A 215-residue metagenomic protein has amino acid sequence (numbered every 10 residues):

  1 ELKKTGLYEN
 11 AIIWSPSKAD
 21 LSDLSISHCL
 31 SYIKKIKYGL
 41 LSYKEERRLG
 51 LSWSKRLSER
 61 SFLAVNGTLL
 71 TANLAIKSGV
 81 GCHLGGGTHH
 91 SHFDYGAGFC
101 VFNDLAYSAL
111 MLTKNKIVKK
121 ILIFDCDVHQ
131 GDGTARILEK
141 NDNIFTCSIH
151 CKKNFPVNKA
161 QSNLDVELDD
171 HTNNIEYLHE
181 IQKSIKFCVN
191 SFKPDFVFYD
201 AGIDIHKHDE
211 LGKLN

Functional and structural regions predicted by a protein language model:
E1-L21: N-terminal low-complexity, Ser/Thr- and acidic-residue-enriched intrinsically disordered segments
K4-Y8, S27, A75, N141: Change "in soluble alpha/beta enzymes" to "in soluble alpha/beta proteins
E9-N10, S31, K119-K120: Residue-level detector of short coil/turn "hinge" positions at structural boundaries
W14, S25, H83: Short, conserved beta-strand segments within well-ordered enzyme catalytic domains that often line or immediately flank
S17-L41: Charged, often glycine-rich, active-site loop that binds/positions anionic groups
I36, Y43-N215: A general "terminal functional-core" signal
